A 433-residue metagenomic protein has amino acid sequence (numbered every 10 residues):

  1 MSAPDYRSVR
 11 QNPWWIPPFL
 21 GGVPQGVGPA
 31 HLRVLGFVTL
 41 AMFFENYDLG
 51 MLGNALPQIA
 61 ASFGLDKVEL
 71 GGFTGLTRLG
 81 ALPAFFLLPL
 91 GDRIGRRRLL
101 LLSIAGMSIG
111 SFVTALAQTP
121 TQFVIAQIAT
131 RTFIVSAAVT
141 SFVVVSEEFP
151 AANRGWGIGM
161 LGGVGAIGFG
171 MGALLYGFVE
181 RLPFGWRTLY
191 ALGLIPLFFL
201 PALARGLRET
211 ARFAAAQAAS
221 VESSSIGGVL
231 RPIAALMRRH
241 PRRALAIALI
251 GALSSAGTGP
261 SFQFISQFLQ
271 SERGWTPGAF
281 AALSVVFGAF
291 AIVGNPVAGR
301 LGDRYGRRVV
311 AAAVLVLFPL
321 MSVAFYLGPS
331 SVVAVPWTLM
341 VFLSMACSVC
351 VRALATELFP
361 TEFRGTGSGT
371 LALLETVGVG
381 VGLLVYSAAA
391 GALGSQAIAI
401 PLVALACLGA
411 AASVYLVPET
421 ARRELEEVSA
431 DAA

Functional and structural regions predicted by a protein language model:
M1-Y47: Cytosolic juxtamembrane N-terminal segment immediately preceding the first transmembrane helix of multi-pass
L52-G53, H240-I292: Extracytoplasmic gate region of multi-pass secondary transporters
G64, G95, L116-Q122, P150 (+3 more regions): Helix-breaking motifs and short loop linkers at transmembrane-helix boundaries and internal kinks in secondary membrane
G75-P89, V285-V297: Central cavity-lining transmembrane alpha-helices of secondary-active solute carriers, predominantly the Major
P83-Q118, Y305: Conserved MFS/SLC helix-loop-helix module at the cytosolic interface between two early adjacent transmembrane helices
A126-G163: Cytoplasmic helix-loop-helix junction between adjacent transmembrane helices in 12-TM secondary transporters
L161-R205: Helix-loop-helix hairpin linking two adjacent transmembrane segments in secondary transporters
G302, R308-V351: C-terminal transmembrane helical hairpin of 12-TM major facilitator-type secondary transporters
